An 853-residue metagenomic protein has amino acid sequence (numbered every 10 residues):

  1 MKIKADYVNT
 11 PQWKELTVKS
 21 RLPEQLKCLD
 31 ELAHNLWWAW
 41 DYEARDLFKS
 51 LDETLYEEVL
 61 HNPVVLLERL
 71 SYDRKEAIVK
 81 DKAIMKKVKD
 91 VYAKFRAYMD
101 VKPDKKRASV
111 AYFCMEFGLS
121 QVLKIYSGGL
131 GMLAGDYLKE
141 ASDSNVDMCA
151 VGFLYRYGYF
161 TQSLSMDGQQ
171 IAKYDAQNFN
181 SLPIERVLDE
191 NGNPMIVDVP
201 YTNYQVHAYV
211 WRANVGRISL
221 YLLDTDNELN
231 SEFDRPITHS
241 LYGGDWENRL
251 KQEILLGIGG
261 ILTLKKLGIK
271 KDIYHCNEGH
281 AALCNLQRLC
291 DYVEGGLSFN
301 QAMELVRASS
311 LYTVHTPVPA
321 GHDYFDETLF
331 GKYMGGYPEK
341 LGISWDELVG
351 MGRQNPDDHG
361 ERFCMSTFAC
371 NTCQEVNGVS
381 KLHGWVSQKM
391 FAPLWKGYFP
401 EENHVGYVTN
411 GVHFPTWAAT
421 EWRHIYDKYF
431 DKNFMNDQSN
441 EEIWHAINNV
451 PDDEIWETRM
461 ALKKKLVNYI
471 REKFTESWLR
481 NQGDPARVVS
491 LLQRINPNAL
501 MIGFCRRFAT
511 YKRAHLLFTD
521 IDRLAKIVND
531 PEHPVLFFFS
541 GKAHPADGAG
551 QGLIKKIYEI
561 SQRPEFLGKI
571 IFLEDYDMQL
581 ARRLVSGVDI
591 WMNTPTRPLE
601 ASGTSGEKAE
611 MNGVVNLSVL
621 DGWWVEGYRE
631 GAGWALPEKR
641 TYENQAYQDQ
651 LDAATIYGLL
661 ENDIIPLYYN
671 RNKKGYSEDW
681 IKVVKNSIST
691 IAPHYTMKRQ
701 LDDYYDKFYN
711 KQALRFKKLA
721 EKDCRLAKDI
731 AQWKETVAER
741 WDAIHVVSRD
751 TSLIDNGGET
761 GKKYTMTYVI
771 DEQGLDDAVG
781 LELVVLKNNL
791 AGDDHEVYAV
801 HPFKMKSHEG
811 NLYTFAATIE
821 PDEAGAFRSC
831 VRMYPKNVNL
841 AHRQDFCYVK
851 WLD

Functional and structural regions predicted by a protein language model:
M1-D853: Catalytic cores of carbohydrate-active enzymes across secretory and cytosolic contexts
